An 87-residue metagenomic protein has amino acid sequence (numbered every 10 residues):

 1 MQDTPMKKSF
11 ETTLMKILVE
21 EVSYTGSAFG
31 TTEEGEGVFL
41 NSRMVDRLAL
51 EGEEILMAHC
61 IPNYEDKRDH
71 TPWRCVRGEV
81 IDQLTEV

Functional and structural regions predicted by a protein language model:
Q2-T25, V80-V87: Structural detector for short beta-strands of small beta-barrel domains
S9-E11, V22, T32, L50 (+1 more regions): A generic structural signal for short, solvent-exposed coil/turn residues that cap or connect secondary-structure
Y24-V38: Short, basic/aromatic beta-hairpin or loop at an interaction surface
E34-L50: Beta-strand/loop nucleic-acid-binding surfaces
M57-H59: Hydrophobic beta-strand signal
I61-V87: OB-fold/S1-family single-stranded nucleic acid-binding modules
